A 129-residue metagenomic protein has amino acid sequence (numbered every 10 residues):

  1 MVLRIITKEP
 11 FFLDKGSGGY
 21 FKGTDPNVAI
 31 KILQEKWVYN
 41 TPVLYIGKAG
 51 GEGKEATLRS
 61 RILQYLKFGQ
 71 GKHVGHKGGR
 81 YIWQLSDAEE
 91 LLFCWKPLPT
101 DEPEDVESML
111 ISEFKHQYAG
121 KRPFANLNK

Functional and structural regions predicted by a protein language model:
M1-L58, L92-H116, A125-K129: GIY-YIG nuclease catalytic motif and its immediate N-terminal context
T57-E90: Aromatic- and Lys/Arg-enriched surface recognition patch
G69-Q70, F114, Y118: A generic secondary-structure signal for well-formed alpha-helical elements
K121-P123: Specificity-determining recognition surfaces
